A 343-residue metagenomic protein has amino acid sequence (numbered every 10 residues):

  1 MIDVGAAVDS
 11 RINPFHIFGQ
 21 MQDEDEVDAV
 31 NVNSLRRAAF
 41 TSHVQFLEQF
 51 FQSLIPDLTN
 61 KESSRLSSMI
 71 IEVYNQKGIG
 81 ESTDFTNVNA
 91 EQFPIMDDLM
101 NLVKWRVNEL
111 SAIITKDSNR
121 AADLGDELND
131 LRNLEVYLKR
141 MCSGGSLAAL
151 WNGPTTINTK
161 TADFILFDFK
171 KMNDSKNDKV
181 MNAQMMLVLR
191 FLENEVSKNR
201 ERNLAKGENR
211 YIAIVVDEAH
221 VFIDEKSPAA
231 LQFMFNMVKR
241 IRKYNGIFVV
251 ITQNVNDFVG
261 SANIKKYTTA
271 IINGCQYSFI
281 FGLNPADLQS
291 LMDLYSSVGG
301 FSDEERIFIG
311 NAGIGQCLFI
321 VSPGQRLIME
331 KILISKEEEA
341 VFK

Functional and structural regions predicted by a protein language model:
I2, A6-V8, N13-G246, G310-A312 (+1 more regions): P-loop NTPase motor domains
A6, V250-V255, G282-N284: A short beta-strand-to-loop transition that corresponds to the Sensor-1 phosphate-sensing loop of AAA+ P-loop ATPases
I79, E201, I247, I251-N254 (+3 more regions): A generic "cationic amphipathic patch" detector
A121, F258-V259, N263-K343: C-terminal regions of RecA-like/P-loop NTPase motor modules
K171, H220, N254-N256, P285: Active-site-proximal loop/turn and secondary-structure-junction residues that shape catalytic pockets, frequently
D217, N236, K243-G246, I251-G260 (+1 more regions): Conserved H-loop
